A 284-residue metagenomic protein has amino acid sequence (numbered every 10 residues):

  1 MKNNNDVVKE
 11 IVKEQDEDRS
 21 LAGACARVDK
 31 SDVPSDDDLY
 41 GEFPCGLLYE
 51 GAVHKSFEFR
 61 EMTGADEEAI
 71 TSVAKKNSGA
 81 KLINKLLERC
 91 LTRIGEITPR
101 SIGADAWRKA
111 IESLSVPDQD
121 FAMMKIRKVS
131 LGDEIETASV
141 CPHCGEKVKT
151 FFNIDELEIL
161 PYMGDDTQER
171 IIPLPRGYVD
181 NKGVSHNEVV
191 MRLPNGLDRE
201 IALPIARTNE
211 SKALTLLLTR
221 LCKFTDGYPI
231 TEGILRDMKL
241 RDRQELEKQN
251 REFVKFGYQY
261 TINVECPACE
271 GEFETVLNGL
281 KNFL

Functional and structural regions predicted by a protein language model:
K2-L284: Short, surface-exposed, charged amphipathic helix/loop patches that serve as local interaction elements
